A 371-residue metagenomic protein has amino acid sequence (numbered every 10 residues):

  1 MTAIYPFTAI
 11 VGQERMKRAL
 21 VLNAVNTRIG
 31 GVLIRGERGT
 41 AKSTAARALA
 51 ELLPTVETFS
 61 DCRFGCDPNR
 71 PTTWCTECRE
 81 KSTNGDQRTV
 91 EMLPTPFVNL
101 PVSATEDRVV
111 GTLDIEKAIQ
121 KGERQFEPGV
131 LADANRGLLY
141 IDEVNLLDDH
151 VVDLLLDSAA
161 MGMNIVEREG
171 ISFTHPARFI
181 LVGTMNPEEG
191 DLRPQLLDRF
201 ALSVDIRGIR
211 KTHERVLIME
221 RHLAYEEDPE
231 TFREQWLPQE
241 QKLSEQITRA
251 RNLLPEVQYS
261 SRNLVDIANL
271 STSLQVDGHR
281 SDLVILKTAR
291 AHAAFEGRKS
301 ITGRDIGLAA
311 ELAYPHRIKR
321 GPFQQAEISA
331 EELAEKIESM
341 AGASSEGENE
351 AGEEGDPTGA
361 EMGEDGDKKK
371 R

Functional and structural regions predicted by a protein language model:
T2-H213: Conserved ASCE/P-loop NTPase catalytic core
V25, I29-G30, A50-T58, D114-I115 (+10 more regions): Non-catalytic alpha-helical coupling and interface elements of nucleotide-dependent molecular machines and regulators
G36, Q125, I171, V216 (+3 more regions): Sparse recognition of residues in long alpha-helices and their boundaries
A41, A268-R280, A291-R371: C-terminal engagement/docking regions of AAA+ P-loop ATPases
R63, T231-W236, F323-Q324: Short, flexible loop/turn segments with low-complexity composition
V109, V182, S244, S339-S345: Short flexible/disordered coil segments
E123, G129, F173, Q241-K242 (+3 more regions): Short leucine-rich amphipathic alpha-helices used at interfaces
V151-V152, R210-H213, M219-I318: Basic, amphipathic alpha-helical bundle interface domains used for macromolecular binding and assembly
